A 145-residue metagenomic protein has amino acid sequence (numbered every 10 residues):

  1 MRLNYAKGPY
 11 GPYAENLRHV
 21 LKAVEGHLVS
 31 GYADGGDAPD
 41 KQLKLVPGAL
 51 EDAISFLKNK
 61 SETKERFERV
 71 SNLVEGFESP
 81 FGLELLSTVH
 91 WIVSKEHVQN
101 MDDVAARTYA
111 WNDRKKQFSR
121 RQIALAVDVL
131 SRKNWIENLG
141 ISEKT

Functional and structural regions predicted by a protein language model:
M1-T145: Domain-edge interaction signal
